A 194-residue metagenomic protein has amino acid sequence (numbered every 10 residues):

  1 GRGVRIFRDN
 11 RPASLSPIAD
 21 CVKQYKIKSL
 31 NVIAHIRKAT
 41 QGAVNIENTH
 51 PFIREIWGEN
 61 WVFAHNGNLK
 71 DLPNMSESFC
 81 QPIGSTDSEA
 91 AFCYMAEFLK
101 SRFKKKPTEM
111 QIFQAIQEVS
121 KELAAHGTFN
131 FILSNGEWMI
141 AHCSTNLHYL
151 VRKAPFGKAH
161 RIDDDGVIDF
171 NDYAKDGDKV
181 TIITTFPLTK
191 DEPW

Functional and structural regions predicted by a protein language model:
G1-W194: N-terminal segments that mediate ammonia production and transfer in glutamine-dependent amidotransferase systems
